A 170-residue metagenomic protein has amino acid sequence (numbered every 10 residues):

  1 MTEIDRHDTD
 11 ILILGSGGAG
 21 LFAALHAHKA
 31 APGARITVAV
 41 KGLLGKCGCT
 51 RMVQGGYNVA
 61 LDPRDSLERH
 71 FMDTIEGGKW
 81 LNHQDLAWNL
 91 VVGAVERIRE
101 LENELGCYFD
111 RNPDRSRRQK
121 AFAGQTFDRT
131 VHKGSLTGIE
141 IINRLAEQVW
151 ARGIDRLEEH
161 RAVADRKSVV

Functional and structural regions predicted by a protein language model:
E3, A34-R35, V40-A164, S168: Conserved N-terminal/central alpha/beta ligand/cofactor-binding core
D5-T9: Core beta-strand elements of the Rossmann-like FAD/NAD(P) dinucleotide-binding domain in flavoenzyme oxidoreductases
I11-V38: N-terminal Rossmann-like FAD-binding beta1-loop-alpha1 element of flavoenzymes
